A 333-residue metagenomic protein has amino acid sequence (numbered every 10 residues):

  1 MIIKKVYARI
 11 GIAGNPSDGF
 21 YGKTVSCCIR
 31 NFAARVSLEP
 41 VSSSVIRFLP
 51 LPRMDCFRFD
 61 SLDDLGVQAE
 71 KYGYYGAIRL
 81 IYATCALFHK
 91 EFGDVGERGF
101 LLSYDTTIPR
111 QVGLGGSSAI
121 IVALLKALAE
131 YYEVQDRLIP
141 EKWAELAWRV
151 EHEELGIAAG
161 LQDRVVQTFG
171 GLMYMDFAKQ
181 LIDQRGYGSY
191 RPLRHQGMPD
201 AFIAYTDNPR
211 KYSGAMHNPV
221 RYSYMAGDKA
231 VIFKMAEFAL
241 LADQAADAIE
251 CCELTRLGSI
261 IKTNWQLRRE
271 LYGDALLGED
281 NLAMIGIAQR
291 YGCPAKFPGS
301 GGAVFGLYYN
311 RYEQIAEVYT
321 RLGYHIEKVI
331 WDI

Functional and structural regions predicted by a protein language model:
M1-G11, S17, S26-R30, A34-G96 (+5 more regions): C-terminal nucleotide
F20-Y21: Membrane-interface helix-loop-helix modules in multi-pass membrane proteins
G99, G301: Glycine-rich nucleotide-binding loop
F100-L102, P140-W143: Alpha-helical scaffolds flanking conserved acidic
L102-Q111: N-terminal pre-triad scaffold of radical SAM enzymes
G113-Q135: DPxDG-like acidic metal-binding loop motif
L114-G116, A295-S300: Short glycine/threonine-rich catalytic loop with a Thr-x-Gly-x-Asp
